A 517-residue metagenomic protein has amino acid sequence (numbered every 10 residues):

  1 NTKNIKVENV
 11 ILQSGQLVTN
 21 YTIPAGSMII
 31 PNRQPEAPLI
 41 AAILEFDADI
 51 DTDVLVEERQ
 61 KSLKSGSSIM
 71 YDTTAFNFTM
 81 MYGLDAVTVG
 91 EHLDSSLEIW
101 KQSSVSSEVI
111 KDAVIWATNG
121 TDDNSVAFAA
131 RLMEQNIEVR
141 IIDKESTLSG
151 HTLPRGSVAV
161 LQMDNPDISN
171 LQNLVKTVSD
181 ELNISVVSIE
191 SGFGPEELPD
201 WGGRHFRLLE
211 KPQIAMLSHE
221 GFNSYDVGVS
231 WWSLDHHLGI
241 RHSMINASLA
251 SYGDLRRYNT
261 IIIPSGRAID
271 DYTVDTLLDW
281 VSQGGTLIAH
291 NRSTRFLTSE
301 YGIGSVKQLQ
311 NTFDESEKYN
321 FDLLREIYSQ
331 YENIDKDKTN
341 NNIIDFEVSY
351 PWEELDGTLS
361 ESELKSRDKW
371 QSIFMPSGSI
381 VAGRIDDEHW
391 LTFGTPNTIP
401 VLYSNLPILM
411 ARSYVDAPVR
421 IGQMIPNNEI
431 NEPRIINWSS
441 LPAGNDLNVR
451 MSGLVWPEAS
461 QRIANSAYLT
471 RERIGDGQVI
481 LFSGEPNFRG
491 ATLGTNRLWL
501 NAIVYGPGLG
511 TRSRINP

Functional and structural regions predicted by a protein language model:
N1-P517: Intrinsic-disorder/low-complexity accessory segments
